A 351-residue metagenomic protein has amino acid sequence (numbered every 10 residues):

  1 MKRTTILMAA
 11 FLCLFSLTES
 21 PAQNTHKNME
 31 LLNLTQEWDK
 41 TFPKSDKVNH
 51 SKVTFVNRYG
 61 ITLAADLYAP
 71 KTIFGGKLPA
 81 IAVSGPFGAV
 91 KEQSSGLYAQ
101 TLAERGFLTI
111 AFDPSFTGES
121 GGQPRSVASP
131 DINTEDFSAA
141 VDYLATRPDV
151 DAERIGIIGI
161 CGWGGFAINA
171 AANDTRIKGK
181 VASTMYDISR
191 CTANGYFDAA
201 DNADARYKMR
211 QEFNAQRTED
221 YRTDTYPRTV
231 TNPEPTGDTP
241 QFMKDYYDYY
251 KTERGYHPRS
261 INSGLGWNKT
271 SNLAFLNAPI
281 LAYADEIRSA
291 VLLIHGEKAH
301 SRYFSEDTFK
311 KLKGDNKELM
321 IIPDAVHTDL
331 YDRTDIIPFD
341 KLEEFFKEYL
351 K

Functional and structural regions predicted by a protein language model:
M29-G76: N-terminal cap/lid segment of alpha/beta-hydrolase-fold proteins
G76-P86: Short beta-strand element of the alpha/beta-hydrolase
G88-Q100, P114: The serine-hydrolase catalytic nucleophile loop
T101-G121: Conserved alpha/beta-hydrolase
V127-P148: Alpha/beta-hydrolase active-site loop
I168-Y249: Alpha/beta-hydrolase-fold enzymes
I287, L293-H295: Short beta-strand/loop motif that positions the catalytic acidic residue of the alpha/beta-hydrolase fold
A325-I336: Catalytic histidine-centered segment of alpha/beta-hydrolase-like enzymes
